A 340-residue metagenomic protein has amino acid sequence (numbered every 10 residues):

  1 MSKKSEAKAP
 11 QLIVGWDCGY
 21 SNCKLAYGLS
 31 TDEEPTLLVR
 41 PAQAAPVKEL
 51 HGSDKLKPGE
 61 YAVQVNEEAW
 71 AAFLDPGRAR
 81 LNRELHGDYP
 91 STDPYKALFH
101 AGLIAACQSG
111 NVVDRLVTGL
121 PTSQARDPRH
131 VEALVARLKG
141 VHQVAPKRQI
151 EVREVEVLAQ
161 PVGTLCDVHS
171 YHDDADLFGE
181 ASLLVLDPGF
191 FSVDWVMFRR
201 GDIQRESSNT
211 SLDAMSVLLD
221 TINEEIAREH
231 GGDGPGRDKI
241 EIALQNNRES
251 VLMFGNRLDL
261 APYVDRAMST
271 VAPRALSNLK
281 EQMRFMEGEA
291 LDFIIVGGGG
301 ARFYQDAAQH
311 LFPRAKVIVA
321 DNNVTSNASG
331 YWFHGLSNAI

Functional and structural regions predicted by a protein language model:
M1-L183, D202-M215, E229, D238 (+1 more regions): Nucleotide/phosphate-binding catalytic cleft detector across ATP-hydrolyzing and phosphate-transferring enzymes
P188-D194: Ser/Thr-glycine-rich phosphate-binding loops at phosphate-binding pockets of nucleotides, nucleotide cofactors
W195-R200: PRPP/pyrophosphate-binding module of the type I phosphoribosyltransferase fold
D220-G231: Long, charge-rich alpha-helical interaction segments
